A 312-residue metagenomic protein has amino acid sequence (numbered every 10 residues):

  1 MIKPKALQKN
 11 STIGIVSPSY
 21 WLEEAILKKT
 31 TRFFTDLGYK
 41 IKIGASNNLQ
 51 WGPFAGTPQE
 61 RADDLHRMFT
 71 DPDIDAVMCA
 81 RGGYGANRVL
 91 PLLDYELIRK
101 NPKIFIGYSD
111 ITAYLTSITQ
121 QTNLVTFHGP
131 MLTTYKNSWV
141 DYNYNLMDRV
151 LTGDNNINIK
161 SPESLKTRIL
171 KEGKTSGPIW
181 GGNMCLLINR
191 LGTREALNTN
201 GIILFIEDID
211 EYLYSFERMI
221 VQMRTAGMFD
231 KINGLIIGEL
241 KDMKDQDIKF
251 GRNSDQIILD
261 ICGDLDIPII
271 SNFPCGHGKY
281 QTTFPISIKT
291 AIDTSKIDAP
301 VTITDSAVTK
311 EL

Functional and structural regions predicted by a protein language model:
M1-D73: ATP/NTP phosphate-donor binding region
W21-I26, F33, K174, P178-I209: Conserved beta-alpha junction segments in alpha/beta enzyme cores
D71-A76, I232: Short acidic/histidine-rich motifs immediately flanking catalytic phosphotransfer sites in two-component signaling
A76-N87, Y108: N-terminal glycine-rich "phosphate-gripper" loop used for MgATP/nucleotide binding and carboxylate activation
Y95-S117, V125-L132, L265-P268: Short, acidic/small-residue loops that bind anionic groups at enzyme active sites
N123-L186, G192: Conserved anion/nucleotide-ligand pocket segment
N198-S254: Internal helical hairpin/lid segments
E239-L312: ATP/nucleoside-binding phosphotransfer catalytic cores, i.e., glycine-rich phosphate-binding loops
